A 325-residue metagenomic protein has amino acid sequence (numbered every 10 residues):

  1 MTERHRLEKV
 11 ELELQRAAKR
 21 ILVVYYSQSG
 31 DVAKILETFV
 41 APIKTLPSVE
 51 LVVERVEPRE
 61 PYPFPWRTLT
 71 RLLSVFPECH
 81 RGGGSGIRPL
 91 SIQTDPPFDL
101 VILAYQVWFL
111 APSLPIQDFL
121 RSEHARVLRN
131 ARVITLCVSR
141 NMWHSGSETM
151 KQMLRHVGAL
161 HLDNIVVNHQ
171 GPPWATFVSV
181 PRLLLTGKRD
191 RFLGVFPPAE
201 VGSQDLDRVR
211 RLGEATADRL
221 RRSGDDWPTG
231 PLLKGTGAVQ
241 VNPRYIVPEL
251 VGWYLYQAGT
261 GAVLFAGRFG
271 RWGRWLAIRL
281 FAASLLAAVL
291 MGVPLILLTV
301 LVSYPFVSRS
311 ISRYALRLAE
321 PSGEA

Functional and structural regions predicted by a protein language model:
T2-Y105, L110-A111, R126-R129, T216-A325: N-terminal beta1-alpha1-beta2 submodule of the flavodoxin-like/Rossmannoid cofactor-binding fold
V32-L36, V40, I116, W143 (+1 more regions): Short, highly selective alpha-helical patches that border small-molecule cofactor pockets in redox/cofactor-processing
Y62-T68, S147-E148, P173-S179: Short aromatic-enriched loop/helix-cap "lid" or pocket-rim segments at secondary-structure transitions that line
V75-F76, Q152-L160, V180-F192: A polyampholytic, Gly/Pro-enriched intrinsically disordered region
Y105, C137-R140, A199-E200: Second-shell loop/turn segments in exported
P115-L128: A short, gly/pro- and small-residue-rich
R132-A175: Short, glycine-/small-residue-rich phosphate/pyrophosphate-handling segment
P172-L250: Glycine-rich phosphate/pyrophosphate-binding loop and the adjoining helix
